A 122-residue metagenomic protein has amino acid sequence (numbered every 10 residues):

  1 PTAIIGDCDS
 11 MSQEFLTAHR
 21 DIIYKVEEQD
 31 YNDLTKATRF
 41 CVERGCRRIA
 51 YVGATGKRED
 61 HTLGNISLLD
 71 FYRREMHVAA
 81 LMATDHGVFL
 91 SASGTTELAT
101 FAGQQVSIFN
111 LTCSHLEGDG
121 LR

Functional and structural regions predicted by a protein language model:
P1-R74, A83: Acidic/Gly/His-enriched mid-domain segments of enzyme catalytic cores or analogous surface patches that mediate
D33-L34, S91-S93: Active-site glycine-rich loop that binds ribose-phosphate moieties when present
R58-E59, F89-S91: Short, solvent-exposed loop/turn segments at secondary-structure junctions
H77-G87: A short glycine-rich beta-strand->turn/loop micro-motif centered on a GG-aromatic cluster
D85, A92-R122: Long, charged alpha-helical interface segments
